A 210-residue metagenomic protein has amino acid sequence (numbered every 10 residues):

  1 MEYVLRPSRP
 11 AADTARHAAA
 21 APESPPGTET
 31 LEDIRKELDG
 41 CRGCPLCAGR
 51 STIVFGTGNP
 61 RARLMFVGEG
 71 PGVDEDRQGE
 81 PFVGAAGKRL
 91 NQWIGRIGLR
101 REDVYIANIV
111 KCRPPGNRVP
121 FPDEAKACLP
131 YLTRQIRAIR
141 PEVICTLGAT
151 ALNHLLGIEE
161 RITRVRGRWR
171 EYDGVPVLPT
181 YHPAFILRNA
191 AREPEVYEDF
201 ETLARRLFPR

Functional and structural regions predicted by a protein language model:
E2-R210: A polyanion-binding, active-site-adjacent surface
